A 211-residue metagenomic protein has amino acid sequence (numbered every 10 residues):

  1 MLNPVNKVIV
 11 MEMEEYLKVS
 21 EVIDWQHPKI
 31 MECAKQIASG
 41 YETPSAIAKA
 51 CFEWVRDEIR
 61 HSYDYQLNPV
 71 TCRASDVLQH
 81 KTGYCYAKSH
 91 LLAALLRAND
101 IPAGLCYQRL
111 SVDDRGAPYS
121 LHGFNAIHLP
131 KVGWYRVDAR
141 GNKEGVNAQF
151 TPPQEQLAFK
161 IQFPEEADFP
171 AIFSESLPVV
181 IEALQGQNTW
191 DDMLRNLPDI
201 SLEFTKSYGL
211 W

Functional and structural regions predicted by a protein language model:
N3-N6, E21-W25, R109-W211: His-Asp-centered catalytic microenvironments across diverse enzyme cores, prominently the transglutaminase-like
P4-E14: Acidic, Ser/Thr/Pro-rich regulatory low-complexity segments at or just upstream of the first helical elements of major
E12-H80: Secondary-structure boundary elements
Q36, E53-D57, A94, A98 (+2 more regions): Residue-level signal for well-ordered alpha-helical scaffold segments within enzymatic catalytic domains
S62-L121, G209: Active-site neighborhood of thiol-dependent amide/isopeptide-bond enzymes
